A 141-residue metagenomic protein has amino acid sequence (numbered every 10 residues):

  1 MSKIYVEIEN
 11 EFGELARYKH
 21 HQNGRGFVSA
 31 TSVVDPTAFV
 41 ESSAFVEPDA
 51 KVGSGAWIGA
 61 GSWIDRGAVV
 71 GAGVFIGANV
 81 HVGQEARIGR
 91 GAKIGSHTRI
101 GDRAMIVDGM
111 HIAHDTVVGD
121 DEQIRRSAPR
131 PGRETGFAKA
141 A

Functional and structural regions predicted by a protein language model:
M1-W63: Extended, small-residue-rich solenoid/repeat segments and analogous flexible loops that form exposed scaffolds
S2-F27, A72, G77-A141: Glycine-rich hexapeptide-repeat left-handed beta-helix
E47, G53-S54, G59-G61, D65-G73 (+2 more regions): Alpha-helical adaptor scaffolds
